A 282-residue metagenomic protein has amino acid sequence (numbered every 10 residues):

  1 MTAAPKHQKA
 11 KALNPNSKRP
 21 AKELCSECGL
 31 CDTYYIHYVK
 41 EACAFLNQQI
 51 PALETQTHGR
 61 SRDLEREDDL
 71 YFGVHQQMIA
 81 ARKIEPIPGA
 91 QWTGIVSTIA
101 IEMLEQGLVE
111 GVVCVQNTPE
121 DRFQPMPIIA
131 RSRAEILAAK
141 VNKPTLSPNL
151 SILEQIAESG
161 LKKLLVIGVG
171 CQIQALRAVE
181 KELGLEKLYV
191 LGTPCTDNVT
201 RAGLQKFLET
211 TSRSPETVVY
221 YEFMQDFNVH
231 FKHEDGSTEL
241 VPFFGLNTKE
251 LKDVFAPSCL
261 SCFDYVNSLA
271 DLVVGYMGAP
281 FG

Functional and structural regions predicted by a protein language model:
M1-E27, N142-K143, Q225-F244: Short, charged low-complexity linear segments at domain edges
T2-S61, L272: Iron-sulfur cluster-binding cysteine motifs and their immediate structural context in ferredoxin-like electron-transfer
P51-G282: Iron-sulfur-associated redox domains of electron-transfer enzymes in respiratory and anaerobic energy metabolism
